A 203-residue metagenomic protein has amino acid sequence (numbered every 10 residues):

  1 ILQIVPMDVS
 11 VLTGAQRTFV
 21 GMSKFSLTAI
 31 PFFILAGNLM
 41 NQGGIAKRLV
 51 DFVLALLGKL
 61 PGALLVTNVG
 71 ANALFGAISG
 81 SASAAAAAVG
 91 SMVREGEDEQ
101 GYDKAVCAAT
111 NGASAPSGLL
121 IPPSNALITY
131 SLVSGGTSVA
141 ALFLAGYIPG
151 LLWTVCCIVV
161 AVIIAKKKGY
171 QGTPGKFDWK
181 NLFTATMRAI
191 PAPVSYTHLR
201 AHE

Functional and structural regions predicted by a protein language model:
I1-V11, L35-I45, S131, V160-Q171: Structural signal for alpha-helical transmembrane segments and their membrane-water exit/capping regions in multi-pass
M7-D98: Membrane-embedded alpha-helical segments and adjacent helix-loop junctions characteristic of multi-pass solute
A15-K24, L54-G58, A140-L144, I148 (+1 more regions): Alpha-helical membrane-interface segments at transmembrane helix boundaries
P31, L35, G70, L74 (+5 more regions): Generic alpha-helical transmembrane segments of integral inner-membrane proteins, especially permease/transport modules
D51, G62-V66, D98-A113, A140-L142: Membrane-interface alpha-helices at helix entry/exit sites of multi-pass transporters
F75-A88, A105-A140, A145: Alpha-helical transmembrane segments and, especially, the helix-loop junctions at the ends of these helices
Y130, S134-F177: Juxtamembrane and boundary regions of transmembrane helices in multi-pass small-molecule transporters and channels
T197-E203: Conserved small/polar residues in nucleotide/adenosyl-binding loops
